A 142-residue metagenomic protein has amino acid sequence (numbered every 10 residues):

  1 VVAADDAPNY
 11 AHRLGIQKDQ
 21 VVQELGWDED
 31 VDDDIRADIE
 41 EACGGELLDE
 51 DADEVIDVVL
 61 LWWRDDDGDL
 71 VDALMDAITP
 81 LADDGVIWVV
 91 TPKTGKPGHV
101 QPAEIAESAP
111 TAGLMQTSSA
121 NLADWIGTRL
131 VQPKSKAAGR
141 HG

Functional and structural regions predicted by a protein language model:
V1-G142: S-adenosyl-L-methionine-dependent methyltransferase catalytic core, i.e., the SAM/SAH-binding region
